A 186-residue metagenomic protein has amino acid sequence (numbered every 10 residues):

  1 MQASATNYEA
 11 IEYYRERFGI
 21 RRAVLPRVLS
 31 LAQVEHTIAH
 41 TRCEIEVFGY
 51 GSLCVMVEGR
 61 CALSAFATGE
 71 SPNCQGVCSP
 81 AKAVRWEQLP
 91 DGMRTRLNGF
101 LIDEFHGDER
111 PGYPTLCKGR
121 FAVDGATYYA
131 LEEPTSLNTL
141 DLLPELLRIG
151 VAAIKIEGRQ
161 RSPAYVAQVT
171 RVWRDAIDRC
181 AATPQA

Functional and structural regions predicted by a protein language model:
M1-A5, E9, V24-A153, Q160-A186: Active-site pocket-lining/capping segments in soluble small-molecule metabolic enzymes
R15-E16, L147: Non-catalytic positions within long, well-ordered alpha-helices that form the structural scaffold/packing of enzyme
R17-F18, C117: Generic alpha-helical secondary structure signal
F18-G19, T41: Short, structured coil segments at secondary-structure junctions
G19-I20, I154: A broad detector of the eukaryotic-type serine/threonine protein kinase catalytic domain
